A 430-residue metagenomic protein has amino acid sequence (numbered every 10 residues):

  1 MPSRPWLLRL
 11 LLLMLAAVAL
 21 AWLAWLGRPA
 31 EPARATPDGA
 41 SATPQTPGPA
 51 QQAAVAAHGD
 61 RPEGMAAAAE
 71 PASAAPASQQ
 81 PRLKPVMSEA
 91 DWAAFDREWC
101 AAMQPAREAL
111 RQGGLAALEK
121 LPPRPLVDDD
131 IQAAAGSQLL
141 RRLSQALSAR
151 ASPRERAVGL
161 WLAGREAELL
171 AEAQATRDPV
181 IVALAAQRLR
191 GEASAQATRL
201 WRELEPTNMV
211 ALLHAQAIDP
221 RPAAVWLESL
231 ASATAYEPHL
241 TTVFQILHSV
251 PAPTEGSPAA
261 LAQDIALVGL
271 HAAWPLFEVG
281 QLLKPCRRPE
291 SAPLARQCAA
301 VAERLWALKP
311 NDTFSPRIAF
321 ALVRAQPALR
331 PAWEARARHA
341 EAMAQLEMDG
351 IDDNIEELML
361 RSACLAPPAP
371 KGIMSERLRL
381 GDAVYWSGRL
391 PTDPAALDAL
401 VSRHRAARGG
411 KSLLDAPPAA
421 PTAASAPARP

Functional and structural regions predicted by a protein language model:
R9-A24: Hydrophobic membrane-insertion alpha-helices, especially the h-region of bacterial N-terminal signal peptides
R28-V86: Juxtamembrane proline-rich low-complexity "stalk" or linker regions positioned immediately after a signal peptide
R107-R111, A116-R141, V158-A167, A186-A195 (+1 more regions): Helix-turn-helix repeat elements of alpha-solenoid scaffolds
L139-A146, R165-A175, E192-E203, P222-A235 (+3 more regions): Alpha-helical repeat scaffolds
R150, A175-V182, E205-M209, A215: Short helix-capping/linker turns of helical repeat alpha-solenoids
R154, V158, A183-A186, M209-Q216 (+1 more regions): Alpha-solenoid helical repeat scaffolds
L212, Q216-I265, G269-G280: Extended amphipathic alpha-helical segments with heptad-repeat/coiled-coil character used for oligomerization, fusion
R287-P430: A cross-kingdom marker for long, charged
